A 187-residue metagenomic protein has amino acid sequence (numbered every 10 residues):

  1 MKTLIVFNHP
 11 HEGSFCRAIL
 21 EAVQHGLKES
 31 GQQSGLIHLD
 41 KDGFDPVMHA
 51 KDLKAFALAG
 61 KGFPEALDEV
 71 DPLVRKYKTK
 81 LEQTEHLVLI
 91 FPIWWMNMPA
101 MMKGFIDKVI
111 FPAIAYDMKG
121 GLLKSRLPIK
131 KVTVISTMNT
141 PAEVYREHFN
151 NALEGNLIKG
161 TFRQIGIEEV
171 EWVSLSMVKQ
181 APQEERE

Functional and structural regions predicted by a protein language model:
M1-I114, Q180-E187: N-terminal beta1-alpha1-beta2 submodule of the flavodoxin-like/Rossmannoid cofactor-binding fold
M1-L4, S136-N139, V173-K179: A short small-residue
K2, Q33-G35, K130-V132, E168-E169: Residues at the starts of beta-strands that form the adenosine-phosphate
L36-H38, V134, W172-S174: Structural signal for conserved beta-strand scaffold positions within catalytic alpha/beta enzyme cores
E65, V144-E187: Glycine-rich phosphate/pyrophosphate-binding loop and the adjoining helix
E82, A100, L127-K130, E168: Structured loop/turn residues at beta-strand edges in well-structured enzyme cores
P112, Y116, I167-V170: Short, structured loop/turn "capping" segments at alpha-beta junctions
Y116-R163: Short, glycine-/small-residue-rich phosphate/pyrophosphate-handling segment
